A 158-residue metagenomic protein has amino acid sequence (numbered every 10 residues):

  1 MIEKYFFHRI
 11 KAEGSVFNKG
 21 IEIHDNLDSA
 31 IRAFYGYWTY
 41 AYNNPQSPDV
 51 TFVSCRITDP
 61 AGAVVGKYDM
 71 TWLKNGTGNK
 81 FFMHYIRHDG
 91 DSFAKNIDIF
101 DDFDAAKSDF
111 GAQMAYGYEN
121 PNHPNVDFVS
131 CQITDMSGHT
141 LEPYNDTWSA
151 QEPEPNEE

Functional and structural regions predicted by a protein language model:
M1-N18, N75-K95: Short aromatic-glycine-(Arg/Gly/Cys) micro-motifs in beta-strand/loop hairpins
E3, R9, F34, W38 (+3 more regions): Generic hydrophobic/packing signal
F7, H24-A30, F34, F52-I57 (+7 more regions): Fold-core signature of tandem repeat domains
A12, P60, H88-D89, F103 (+1 more regions): Generic structural motif
G14-S15, H24-S47, F100-P124: A short, charged, amphipathic alpha-helix used as a generic interaction element across diverse proteins
G20-E22, Y68, N96, F100 (+1 more regions): Short hydrophobic alpha-helix segments
H24, I97-F100, E152-E158: A short, highly charged, low-complexity intrinsically disordered segment
T39-G78, Q113-E158: Short, mixed-charge low-complexity intrinsically disordered segments
